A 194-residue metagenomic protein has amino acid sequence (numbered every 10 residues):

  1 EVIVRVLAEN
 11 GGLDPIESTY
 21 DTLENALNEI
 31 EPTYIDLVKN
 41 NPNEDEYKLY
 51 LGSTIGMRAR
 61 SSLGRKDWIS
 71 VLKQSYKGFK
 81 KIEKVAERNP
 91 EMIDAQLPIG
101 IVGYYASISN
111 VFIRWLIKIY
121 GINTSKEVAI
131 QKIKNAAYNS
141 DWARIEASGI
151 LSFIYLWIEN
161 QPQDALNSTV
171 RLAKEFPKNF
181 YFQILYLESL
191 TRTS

Functional and structural regions predicted by a protein language model:
E1-E91, A95-W142, E146-W157: Short coil/linker segments at helix-helix boundaries
D141-S194: Long, repeat-rich segments with strong aromatic
